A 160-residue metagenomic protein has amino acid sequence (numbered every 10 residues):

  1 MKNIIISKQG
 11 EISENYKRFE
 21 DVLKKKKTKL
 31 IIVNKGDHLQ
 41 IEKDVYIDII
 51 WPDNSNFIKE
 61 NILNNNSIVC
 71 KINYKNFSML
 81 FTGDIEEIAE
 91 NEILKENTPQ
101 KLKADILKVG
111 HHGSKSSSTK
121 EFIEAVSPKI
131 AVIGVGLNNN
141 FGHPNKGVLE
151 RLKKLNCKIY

Functional and structural regions predicted by a protein language model:
M1-Y160: Non-globular, low-confidence helical/coil segments that flank catalytic cores
